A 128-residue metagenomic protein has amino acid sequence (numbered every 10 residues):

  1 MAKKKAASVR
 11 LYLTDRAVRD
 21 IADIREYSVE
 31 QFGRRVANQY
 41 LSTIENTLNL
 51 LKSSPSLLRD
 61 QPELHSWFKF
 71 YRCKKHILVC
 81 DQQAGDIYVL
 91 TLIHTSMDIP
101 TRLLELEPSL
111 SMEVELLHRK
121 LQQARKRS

Functional and structural regions predicted by a protein language model:
M1-L41, K120-S128: Arg/Lys-rich, positively charged N-terminal/basic patches that mediate binding to nucleic acids
D20-D23, H76, D98: Acidic side chains
F32, Q39, T43, R59 (+2 more regions): Residue-level detector of alpha-helical recognition elements and their boundaries
N46, L50, S56-I87, L92: Basic/aromatic recognition patch in beta-strand/loop cores that engages polyanionic ligands
Q82-S128: Enriched for short, Lys/Arg-rich terminal
